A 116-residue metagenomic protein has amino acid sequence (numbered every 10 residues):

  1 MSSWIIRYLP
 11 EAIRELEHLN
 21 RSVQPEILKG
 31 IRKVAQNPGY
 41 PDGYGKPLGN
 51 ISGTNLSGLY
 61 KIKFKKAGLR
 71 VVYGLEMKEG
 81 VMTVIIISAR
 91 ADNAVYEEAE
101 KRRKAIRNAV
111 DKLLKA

Functional and structural regions predicted by a protein language model:
M1-R32, N108-A116: Arg/Lys-rich, positively charged N-terminal/basic patches that mediate binding to nucleic acids
S2-S3, L28, L56, E79-V81: A structure-centric signal for secondary-structure junctions around beta-strands
I6, Y60, M82: A broad, low-specificity signal marking well-ordered, structured residues that form hydrophobic/aromatic
E11, T54-S57, G68: Short, conserved clusters of charged catalytic residues that mark active-site and nucleotide-handling motifs
R14, P25, F64-A116: Enriched for short, Lys/Arg-rich terminal
E26, G30, V34-N37, T54 (+2 more regions): Compositionally biased, intrinsically disordered low-complexity segments
K33-K63: A short, surface-exposed loop/turn module that caps and links secondary-structure elements
